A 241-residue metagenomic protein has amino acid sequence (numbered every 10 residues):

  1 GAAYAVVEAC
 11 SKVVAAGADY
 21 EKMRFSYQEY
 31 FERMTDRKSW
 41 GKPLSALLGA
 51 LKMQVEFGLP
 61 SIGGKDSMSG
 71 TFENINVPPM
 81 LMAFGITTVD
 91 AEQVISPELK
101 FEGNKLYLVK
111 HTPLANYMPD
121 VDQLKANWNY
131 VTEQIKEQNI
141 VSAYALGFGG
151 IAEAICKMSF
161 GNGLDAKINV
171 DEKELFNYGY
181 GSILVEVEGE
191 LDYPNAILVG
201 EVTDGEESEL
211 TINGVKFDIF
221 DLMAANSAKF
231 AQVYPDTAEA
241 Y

Functional and structural regions predicted by a protein language model:
G1-D66, G70: A glycine-rich phosphate/pyrophosphate-binding beta-strand-loop-alpha-helix module
P43-S45, P60, D66-N177, E188-Y241: Intein/HINT protein-splicing elements and their conserved insertion hotspots or analogous self-processing inserts
G179-G181: A structural-propensity feature for long, helix-poor, extended segments
V185: Catalytic core of tubulin tyrosine ligase-like
